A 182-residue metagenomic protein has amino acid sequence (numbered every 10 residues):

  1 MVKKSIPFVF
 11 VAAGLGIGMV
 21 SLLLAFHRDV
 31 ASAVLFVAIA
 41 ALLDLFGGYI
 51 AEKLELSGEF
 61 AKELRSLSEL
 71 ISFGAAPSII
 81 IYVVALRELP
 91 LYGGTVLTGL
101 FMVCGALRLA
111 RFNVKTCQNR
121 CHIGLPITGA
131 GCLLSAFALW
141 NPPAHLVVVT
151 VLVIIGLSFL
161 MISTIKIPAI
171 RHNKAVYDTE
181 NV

Functional and structural regions predicted by a protein language model:
M1-L45, L160-V182: Topogenic membrane-insertion module of multi-pass membrane proteins
V2, I6-A12, K53-A110: Multi-pass membrane catalytic core of lipid/isoprenoid biosynthesis enzymes
A13-G18, E69-I80, L125-A136, I154: Core segments of transmembrane alpha-helices that mediate helix-helix packing or line hydrophobic substrate/ligand
M19-L22, I39, P77, V103-A106 (+2 more regions): Alpha-helical transmembrane segments of polytopic integral membrane proteins, especially the permease/helical cores
V20-F36, A75-G99, A136-T150: Helix-coil boundary and interhelical linker segments in multi-pass alpha-helical membrane proteins
A41-F46, L100-L107, I154-T164: Alpha-helical transmembrane segments and their membrane-interface exit regions
G48-E59, G105-Q118, I162-H172: C-terminal ends of transmembrane helices
N119-V182: C-terminal membrane-associated helical module and adjoining short loops/tails
